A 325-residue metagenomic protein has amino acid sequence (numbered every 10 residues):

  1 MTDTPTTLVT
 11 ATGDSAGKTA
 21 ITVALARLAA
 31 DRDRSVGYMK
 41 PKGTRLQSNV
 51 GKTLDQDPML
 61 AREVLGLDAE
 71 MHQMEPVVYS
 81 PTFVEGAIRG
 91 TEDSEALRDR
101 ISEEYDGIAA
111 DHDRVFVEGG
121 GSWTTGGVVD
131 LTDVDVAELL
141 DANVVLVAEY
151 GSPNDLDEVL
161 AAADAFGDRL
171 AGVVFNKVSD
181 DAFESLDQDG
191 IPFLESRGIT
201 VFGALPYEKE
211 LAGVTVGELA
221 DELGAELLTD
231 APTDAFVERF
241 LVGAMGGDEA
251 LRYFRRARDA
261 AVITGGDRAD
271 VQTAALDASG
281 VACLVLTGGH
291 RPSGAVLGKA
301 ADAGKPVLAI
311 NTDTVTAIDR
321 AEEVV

Functional and structural regions predicted by a protein language model:
M1-T4: Phosphate-binding P-loop
T6-G107, A182-E184, G190-S196: N-terminal phosphate/diphosphate-binding loop that engages ATP/GTP or pyrophosphate donors across diverse enzyme folds
T6-L8, S35-G37, M59, M71-H72 (+8 more regions): Structural motif
A11-G13, P41-K42, Q56-D57, V64 (+10 more regions): Fold-independent oxyanion-binding glycine-rich loops and adjacent beta-strand/coil segments at enzyme active sites
V84-V129, V134-E138: Phosphate-binding/switch loop-helix module in NTP-utilizing enzymes
G121-I199, G203, R268-G304, L308-V324: Conserved catalytic-core segment of NTP-binding enzymes
G172, N176-L276, V315-A317, V325: C-terminal accessory "lid"/substrate-recognition subdomains
